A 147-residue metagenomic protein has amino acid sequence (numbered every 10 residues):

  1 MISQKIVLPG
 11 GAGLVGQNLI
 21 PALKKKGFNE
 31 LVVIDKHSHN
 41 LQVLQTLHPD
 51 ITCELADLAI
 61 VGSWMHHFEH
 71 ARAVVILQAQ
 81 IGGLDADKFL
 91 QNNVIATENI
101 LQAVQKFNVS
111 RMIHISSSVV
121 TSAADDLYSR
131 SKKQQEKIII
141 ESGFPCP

Functional and structural regions predicted by a protein language model:
I2-S3, A71, V109: Phosphate-coordination loops involved in phosphoryl transfer and adenosine-cofactor binding
K5, N29-L31, S110-R111, P145: Residues at the starts of beta-strands that form the adenosine-phosphate
K5-K26: N-terminal Rossmann NAD(P)H-binding glycine-rich loop of SDR-like oxidoreductase domains
P9, I34, V74-Q78, M112-S118: SDR active-site strand-loop-helix element
F28-H39: Conserved glycine-rich Rossmann-like NAD(P)H-binding loop of the short-chain dehydrogenase/reductase
L41-I51: Short, conserved SAM-binding/catalytic segment of Class I S-adenosyl-L-methionine-dependent methyltransferases
I51-N92, A103-K106, S118-S122: NAD(P)H-binding glycine-rich loop region in Rossmannoid oxidoreductase-like domains and their noncatalytic homologs
I95-K137, E141, P145-P147: Conserved Rossmann-fold NAD(P)-dependent oxidoreductase catalytic core, especially the SDR/UDP-sugar
